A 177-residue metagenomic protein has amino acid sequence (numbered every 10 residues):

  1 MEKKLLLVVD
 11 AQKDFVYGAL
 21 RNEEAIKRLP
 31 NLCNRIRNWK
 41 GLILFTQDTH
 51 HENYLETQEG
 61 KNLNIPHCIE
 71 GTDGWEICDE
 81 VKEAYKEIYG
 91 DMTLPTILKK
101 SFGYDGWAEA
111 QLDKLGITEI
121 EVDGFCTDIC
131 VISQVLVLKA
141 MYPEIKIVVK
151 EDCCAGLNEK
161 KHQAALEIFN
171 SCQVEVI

Functional and structural regions predicted by a protein language model:
M1-T96, T118, V148, Q163-S171 (+1 more regions): Active-site acidic carboxylates
G18-L20, F125, D152: Short strand-loop junctions, especially beta-strand C-caps/beta-turns that link beta-sheets to coils or alpha-helices
L32-I36, I132-Y142: Histidine-anchored nucleotide/phosphate-binding helix
N38-W39, K114-L115, M141: Alpha-helix C-cap/termination motif
T49-H50, D152-G156: Short beta-alpha junction loops
D73, I77, T127-Q134: Catalytic-loop motifs flanking and including active-site residues across diverse enzymes
I97-V131, A155-I177: Conserved N-terminal glycine/acidic-rich loop preference
P143-K150: Short hydrophobic/aromatic-enriched beta-strand-loop microsegments
